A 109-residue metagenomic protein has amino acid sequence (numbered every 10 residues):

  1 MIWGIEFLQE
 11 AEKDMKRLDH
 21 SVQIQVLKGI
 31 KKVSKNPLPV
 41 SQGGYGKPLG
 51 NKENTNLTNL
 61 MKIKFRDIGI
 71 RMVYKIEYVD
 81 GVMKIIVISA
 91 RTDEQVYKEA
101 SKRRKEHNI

Functional and structural regions predicted by a protein language model:
M1-K32: Arg/Lys-rich, positively charged N-terminal/basic patches that mediate binding to nucleic acids
I5, Q42-G43, Y97: Non-catalytic, surface-exposed connector residues within folded enzymatic/regulatory domains
K13, T58, F65-I109: Enriched for short, Lys/Arg-rich terminal
L18, V33-P37, H107: Solvent-exposed amphipathic alpha-helical surface segments
S21, K52, I63-R66, R91: Surface-exposed loop/turn and secondary-structure junction residues enriched for glycine/proline
S34-K64: A short, surface-exposed loop/turn module that caps and links secondary-structure elements
